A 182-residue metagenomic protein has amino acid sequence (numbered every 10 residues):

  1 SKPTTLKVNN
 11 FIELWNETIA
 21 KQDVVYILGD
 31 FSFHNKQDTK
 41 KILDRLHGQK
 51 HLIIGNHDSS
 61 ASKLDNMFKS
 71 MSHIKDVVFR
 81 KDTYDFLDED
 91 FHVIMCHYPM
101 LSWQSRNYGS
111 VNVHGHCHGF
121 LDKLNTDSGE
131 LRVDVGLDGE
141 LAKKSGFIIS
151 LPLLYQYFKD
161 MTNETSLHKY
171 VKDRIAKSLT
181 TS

Functional and structural regions predicted by a protein language model:
S1-F79: Core catalytic region of metal-dependent phosphoesterases/phosphodiesterases, especially metallo-beta-lactamase-like
F68-S178: Conserved beta-sheet core of the metallophosphoesterase superfamily
